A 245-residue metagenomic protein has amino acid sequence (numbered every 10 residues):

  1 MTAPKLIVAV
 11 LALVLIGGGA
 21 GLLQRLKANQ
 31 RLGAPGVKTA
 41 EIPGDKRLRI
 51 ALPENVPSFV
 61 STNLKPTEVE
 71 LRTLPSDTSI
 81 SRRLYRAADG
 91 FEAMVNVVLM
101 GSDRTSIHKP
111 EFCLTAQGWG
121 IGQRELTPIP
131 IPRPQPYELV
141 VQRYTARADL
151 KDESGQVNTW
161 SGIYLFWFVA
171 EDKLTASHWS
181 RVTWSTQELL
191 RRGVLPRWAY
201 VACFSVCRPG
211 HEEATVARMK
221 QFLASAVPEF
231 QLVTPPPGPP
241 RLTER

Functional and structural regions predicted by a protein language model:
M1-A3: N-terminal hydrophobic targeting signals that begin at the initiator methionine
K5-D152, L223-L232, P236-R245: N-terminal "mature-domain start" segment
L84, M94, Y164-F166, Y200: Generic structural signal for residues positioned in beta-strands
M100, E171-D172, V206: Solvent-exposed coil/turn segments that connect beta secondary-structure elements in extracytoplasmic/periplasmic
D103-T105, T175, P209-H211: Residue-level signal for secondary-structure boundary sites
Q123-L195: Short, internal acidic amphipathic alpha-helical interface segments that mediate docking to partner proteins
T186-R245: Long, compositionally biased interface segments
